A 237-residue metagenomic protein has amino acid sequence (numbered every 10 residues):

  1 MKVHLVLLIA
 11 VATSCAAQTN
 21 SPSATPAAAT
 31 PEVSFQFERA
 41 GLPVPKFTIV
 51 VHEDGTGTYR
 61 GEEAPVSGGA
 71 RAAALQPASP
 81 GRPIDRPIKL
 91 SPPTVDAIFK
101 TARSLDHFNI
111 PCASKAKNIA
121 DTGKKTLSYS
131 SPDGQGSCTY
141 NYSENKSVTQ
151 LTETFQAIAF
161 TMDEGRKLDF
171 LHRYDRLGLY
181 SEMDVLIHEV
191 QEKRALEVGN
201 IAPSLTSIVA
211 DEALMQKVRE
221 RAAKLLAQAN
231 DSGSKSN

Functional and structural regions predicted by a protein language model:
H4-S14: Bacterial N-terminal signal peptides
A16-G41, P111-N237: Short, well-ordered, aromatic-rich surface patches in folded extracellular/luminal domains
A24-R71, L75, K100: N-terminal secretory signal peptides
T48-H52, G69-A72, Q76, G81-L90 (+1 more regions): Short amphipathic beta-strand/extended segments with alternating polar/hydrophobic composition
E53-G55, E63, T94, A102 (+2 more regions): A mature extracytoplasmic/lumenal domain signature
T56-R86, D184-L186, A202-T206: Acidic/histidine-rich, surface-exposed loop or edge segments in extracytoplasmic proteins
S91-A116: Charged, amphipathic alpha-helical segments
